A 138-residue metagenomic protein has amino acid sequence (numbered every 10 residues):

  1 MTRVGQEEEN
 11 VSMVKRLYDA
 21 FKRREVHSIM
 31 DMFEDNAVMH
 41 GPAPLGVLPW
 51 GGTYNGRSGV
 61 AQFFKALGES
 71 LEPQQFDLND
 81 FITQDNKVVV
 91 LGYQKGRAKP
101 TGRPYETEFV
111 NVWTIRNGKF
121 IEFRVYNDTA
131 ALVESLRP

Functional and structural regions predicted by a protein language model:
M1-D35, R137-P138: Short, low-complexity N-terminal intrinsically disordered segments enriched in polar/charged residues
V14-L17, I29-M30, A37, G56 (+4 more regions): Hydrophobic pocket/interface hotspot
E34-D85: A solvent-exposed, acidic/Ser-Thr-rich amphipathic alpha-helical stretch
E72, R103-Y105: Short loop/turn motifs at secondary-structure junctions and domain boundaries
F76-F81, K95-G96, E108-T114: Hydrophobic/aromatic beta-strand elements that line small-molecule binding cavities or substrate pockets in beta-rich
D85-Q94: A short hydrophobic beta-strand element
E122-P138: Low-complexity, intrinsically disordered terminal/linker segments enriched in charged and Gly/Pro repeats
